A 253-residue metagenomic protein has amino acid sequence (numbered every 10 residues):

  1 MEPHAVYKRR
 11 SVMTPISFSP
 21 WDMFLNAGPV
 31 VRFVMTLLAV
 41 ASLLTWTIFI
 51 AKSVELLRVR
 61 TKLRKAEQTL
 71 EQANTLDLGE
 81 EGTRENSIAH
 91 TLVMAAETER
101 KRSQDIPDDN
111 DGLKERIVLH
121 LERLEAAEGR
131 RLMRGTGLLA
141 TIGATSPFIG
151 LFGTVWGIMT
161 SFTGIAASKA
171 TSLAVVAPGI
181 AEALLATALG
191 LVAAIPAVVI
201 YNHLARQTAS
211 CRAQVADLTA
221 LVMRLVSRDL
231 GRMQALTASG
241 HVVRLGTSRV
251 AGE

Functional and structural regions predicted by a protein language model:
M1-V12: Short, Lys/Arg-enriched N-terminal segments with co-localized hydrophobic residues within the first ~10-30 amino acids
V12-E67: Hydrophobic membrane-targeting segments
I16-D22, T160, G164-T187: Membrane-water interface segments at transmembrane-helix boundaries in multipass membrane proteins
F24-N26, V30, G129-G143, A174-L185: Alpha-helical membrane-interface segments at transmembrane helix boundaries
A39-V59, L151, I158, A193-T208: Alpha-helical transmembrane segments
T61-S172, V199-E253: Predominantly long cytosolic amphipathic alpha-helical stalk/bundle segments
A183-A197: Hydrophobic alpha-helical transmembrane segments of polytopic membrane proteins
